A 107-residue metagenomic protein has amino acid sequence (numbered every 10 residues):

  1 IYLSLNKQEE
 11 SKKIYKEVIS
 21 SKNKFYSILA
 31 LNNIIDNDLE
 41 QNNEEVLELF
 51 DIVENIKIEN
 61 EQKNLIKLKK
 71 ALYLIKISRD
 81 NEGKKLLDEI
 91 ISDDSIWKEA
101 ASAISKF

Functional and structural regions predicted by a protein language model:
I1-F107: Acidic, polar-rich low-complexity tracts and alpha-helical solenoid repeat scaffolds
